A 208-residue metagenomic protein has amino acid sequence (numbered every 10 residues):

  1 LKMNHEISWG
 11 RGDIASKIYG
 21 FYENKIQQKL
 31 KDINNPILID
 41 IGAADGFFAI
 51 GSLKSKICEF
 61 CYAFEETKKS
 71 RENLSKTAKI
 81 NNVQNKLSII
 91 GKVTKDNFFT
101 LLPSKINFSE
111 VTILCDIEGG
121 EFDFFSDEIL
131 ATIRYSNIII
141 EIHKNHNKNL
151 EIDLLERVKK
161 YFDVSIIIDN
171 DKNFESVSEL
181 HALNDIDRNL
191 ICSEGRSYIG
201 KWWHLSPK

Functional and structural regions predicted by a protein language model:
L1-F64, E72-T77, V83-K86, L101-F108 (+1 more regions): S-adenosyl-L-methionine
Q28, I152, E156: Active-site phosphate/pyrophosphate- and oxyanion-stabilizing loops and adjacent acidic/basic residues in soluble
I37, I41-D45, S88-I152: Active-site segment flanking the S-adenosylmethionine/decSAM binding pocket in AdoMet-dependent transferases
S55-K56, I80, I129-I133, E156-R157: Glycine-rich, phosphate-binding/catalytic loops in enzymes
T67: Conserved SAM/SAH-binding beta-strand->alpha-helix loop
L155-I168: Conserved Class I S-adenosyl-L-methionine
